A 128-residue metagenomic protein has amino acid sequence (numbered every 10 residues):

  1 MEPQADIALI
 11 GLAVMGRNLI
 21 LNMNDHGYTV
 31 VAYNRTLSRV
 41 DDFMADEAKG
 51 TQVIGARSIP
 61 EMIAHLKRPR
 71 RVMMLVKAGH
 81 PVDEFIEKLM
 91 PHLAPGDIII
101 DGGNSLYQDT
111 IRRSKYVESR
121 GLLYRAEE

Functional and structural regions predicted by a protein language model:
M1-R68, H92, G96, R125-E127: NAD(P)+-binding Rossmann beta1-loop-alpha1 motif at the extreme N-terminus of oxidoreductases
R17-N18, P81-E84, Y107-I111: Short glycine/serine/threonine-rich phosphate/pyrophosphate-binding segments that cradle anionic phosphate groups
L37, I59, G79, Y107-D109: The beta1-alpha1 cofactor-binding region of Rossmann-like NAD(H)/NADP(H)-dependent oxidoreductases
H65, L75-V76, G102: Short, well-ordered coil/turn residues at beta-beta hairpins and beta-strand->alpha-helix junctions within
R71-K88: Glycine/threonine-rich flexible loop motifs
E87, A94-I98, G102-E128: Rossmann-fold NAD(P)-binding glycine/threonine-rich loop
